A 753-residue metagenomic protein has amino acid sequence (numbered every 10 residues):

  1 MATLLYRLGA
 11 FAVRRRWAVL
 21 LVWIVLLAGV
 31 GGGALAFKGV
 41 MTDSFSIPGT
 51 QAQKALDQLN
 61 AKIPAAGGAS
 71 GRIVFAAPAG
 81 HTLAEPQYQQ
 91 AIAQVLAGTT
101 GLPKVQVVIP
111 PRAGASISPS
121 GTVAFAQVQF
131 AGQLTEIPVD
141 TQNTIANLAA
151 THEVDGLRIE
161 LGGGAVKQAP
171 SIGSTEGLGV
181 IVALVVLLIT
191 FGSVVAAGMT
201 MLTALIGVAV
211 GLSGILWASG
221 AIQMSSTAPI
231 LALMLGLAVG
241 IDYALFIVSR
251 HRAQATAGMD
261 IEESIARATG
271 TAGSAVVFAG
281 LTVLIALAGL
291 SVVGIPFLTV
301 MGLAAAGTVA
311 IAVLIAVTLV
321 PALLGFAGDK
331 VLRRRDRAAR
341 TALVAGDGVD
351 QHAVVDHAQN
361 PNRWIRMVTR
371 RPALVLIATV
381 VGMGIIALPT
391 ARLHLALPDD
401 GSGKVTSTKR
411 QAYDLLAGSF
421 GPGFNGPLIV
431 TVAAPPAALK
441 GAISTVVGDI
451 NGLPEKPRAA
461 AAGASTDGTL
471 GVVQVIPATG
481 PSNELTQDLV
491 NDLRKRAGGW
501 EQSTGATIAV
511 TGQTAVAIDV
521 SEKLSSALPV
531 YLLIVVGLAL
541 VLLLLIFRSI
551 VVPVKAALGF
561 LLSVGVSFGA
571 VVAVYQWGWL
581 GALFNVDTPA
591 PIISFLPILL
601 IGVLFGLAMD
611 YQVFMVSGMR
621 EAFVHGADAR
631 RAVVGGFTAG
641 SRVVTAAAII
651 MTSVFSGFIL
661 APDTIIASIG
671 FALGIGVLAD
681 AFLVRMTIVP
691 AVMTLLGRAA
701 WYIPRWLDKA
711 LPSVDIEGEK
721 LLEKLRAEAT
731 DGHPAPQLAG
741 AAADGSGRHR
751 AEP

Functional and structural regions predicted by a protein language model:
M1-G39, V105, A131-L395, G505 (+1 more regions): Membrane-embedded transmembrane helical bundles of large multi-pass transporters/channels
G9, D43-I47, L83: A short N-terminal beta->alpha junction/helix N-cap motif
L27, T42, P78-G80: Short active-site-proximal "capping" loops at secondary-structure junctions
L35-K38, G71-A79: Acidic/histidine-rich, surface-exposed loop or edge segments in extracytoplasmic proteins
S44-F45, A52, M234: Disorder-to-helix initiation segments
G49-S70, A79-G163, R392-G581, P591 (+2 more regions): Structured non-transmembrane domains adjacent to transmembrane bundles in polytopic membrane proteins
